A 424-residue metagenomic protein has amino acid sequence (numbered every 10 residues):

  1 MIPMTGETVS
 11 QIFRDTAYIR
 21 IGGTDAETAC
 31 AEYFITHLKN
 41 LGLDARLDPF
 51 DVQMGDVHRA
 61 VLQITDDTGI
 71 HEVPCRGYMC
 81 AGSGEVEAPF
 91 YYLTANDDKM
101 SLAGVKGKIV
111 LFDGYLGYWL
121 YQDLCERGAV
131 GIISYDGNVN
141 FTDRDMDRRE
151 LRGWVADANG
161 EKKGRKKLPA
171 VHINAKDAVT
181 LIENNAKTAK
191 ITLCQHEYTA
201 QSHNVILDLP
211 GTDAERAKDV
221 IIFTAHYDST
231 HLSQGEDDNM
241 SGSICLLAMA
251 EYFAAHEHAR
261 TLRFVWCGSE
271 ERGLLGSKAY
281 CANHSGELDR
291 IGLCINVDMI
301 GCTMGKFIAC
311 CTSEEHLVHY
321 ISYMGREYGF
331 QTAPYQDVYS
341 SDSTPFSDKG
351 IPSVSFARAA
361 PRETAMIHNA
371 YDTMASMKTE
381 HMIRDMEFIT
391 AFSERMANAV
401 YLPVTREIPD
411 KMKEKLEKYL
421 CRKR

Functional and structural regions predicted by a protein language model:
M1-E7, Q11-I109: Noncatalytic luminal/extracellular "stalk/propeptide" segments of secretory-pathway proteins
M1-I2, A17-D25, I35, Y92 (+7 more regions): Second-shell loop/turn segments in exported
M4-A26, F34-G42, I109-G114, G131 (+3 more regions): Catalytic-core environment of secreted peptidases
L47, I109-F112, G131-S134, A170-H172 (+6 more regions): Structural recognition of the beta-strand scaffold that forms the well-ordered cores of secreted hydrolase catalytic
H71-K162, K167, T332: Extracellular/luminal Protease-associated
G77-D98, R152-E236, E251, A255 (+1 more regions): Soluble metallo-hydrolase cores and metallopeptidase-like ectodomains found primarily in the secretory/periplasmic
H231, H258, C267-M366: Metal-dependent peptidase/peptidase-like ectodomains
E251, E363-R424: His/Asp/Glu-rich mid-to-C-terminal helical/loop segments that flank catalytic regions of hydrolases
